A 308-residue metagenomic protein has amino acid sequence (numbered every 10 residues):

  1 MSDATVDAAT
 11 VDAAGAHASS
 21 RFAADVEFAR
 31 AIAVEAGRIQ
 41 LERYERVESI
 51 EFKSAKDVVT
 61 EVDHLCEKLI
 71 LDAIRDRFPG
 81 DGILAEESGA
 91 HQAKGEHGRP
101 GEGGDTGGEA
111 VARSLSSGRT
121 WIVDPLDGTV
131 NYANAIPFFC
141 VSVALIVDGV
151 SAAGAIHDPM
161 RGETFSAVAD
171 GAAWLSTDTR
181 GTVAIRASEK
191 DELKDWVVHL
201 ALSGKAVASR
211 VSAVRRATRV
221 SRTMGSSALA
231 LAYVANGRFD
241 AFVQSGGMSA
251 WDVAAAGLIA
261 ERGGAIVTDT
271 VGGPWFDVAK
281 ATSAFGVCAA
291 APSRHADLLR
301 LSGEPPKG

Functional and structural regions predicted by a protein language model:
M1-L126, G308: N-terminal subdomain of lithium-sensitive/metallo-dependent phosphomonoesterases centered on the IMPase/IPPase/PAP
A36, Q40, D63, I74 (+7 more regions): Residue-level signal for inorganic ion chemistry
H64, K68, E87, P125-G128 (+5 more regions): Generic detector of well-ordered alpha-helical packing
P79, S117-G118, G149-A152, L193-D195 (+1 more regions): Short coil/turn connectors at secondary-structure junctions
H97-G104, A110-W174: DPxDG-like acidic metal-binding loop motif
I185-G308: An extended, acidic
